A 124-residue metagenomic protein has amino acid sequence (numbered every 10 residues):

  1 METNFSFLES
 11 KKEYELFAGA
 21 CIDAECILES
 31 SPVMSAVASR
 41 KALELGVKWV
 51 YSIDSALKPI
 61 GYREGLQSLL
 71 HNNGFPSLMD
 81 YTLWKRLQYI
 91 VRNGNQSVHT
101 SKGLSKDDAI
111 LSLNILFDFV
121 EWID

Functional and structural regions predicted by a protein language model:
M1-D124: Amphipathic alpha-helical interface elements
